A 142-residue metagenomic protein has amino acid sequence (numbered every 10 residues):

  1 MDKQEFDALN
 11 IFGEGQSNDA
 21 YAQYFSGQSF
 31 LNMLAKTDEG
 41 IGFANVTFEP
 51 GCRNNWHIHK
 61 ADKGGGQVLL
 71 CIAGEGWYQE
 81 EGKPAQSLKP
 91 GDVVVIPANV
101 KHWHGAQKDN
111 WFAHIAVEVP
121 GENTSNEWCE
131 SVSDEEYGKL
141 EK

Functional and structural regions predicted by a protein language model:
M1-G42, S125-K142: A short, N-terminal "cap"/entry segment at the start of jelly-roll beta-barrel domains of the cupin/DSBH fold
F30, A44-K63: Conserved short histidine dyad/triad with adjacent acidic residue
L31-M33, F43-T47, V68, A85 (+2 more regions): Conserved hydrophobic/aromatic beta-strand scaffold that supports enzyme active sites
M33-A35, N55-A61, E80, Q86-S87 (+1 more regions): Short histidine-centered beta-strand/loop micro-motifs that create catalytic or ligand/metal-coordination sites
E39-I41, F48-R53, A73-G76, E122-N123: Short, charged/polar surface micro-motifs in flexible loops or helix N-caps
F48-G51, L88-D109: Conserved metal-binding segment of the jelly-roll/cupin
R53, K63-P90, V100: A short beta-strand-loop-beta hairpin characteristic of the jelly-roll/cupin
V95, D109-W128: A short hydrophobic beta-strand segment most commonly corresponding to one strand of the jelly-roll/cupin
